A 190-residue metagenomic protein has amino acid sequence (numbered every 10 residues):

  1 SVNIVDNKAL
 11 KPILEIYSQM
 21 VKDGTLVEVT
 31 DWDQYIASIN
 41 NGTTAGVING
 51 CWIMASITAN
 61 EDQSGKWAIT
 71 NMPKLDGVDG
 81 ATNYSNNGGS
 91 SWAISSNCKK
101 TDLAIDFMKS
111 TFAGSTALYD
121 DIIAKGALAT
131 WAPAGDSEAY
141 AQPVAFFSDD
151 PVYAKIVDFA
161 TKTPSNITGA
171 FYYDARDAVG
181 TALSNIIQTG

Functional and structural regions predicted by a protein language model:
V2-V29, M72: Glycine-centered hinge/linker elements that transmit conformational signals in sensory and ligand-binding systems
I16, D174-T189: Solvent-exposed, amphipathic alpha-helical segments
I16-Q19, A37-S38, S56: Well-formed, non-transmembrane alpha-helical positions, independent of function
D23, N41, K125, N185-T189: Charged, alpha-helical scaffolding/interaction elements associated with membrane systems
V27-N41: Short helix-initiation/N-cap motifs at beta->coil->alpha
N41-G50, G65: Alpha-to-beta junction loops
I53-S64, L75-T181: C-terminal lobe and pocket-closing loops of periplasmic/extracytoplasmic Venus-flytrap solute-binding proteins
